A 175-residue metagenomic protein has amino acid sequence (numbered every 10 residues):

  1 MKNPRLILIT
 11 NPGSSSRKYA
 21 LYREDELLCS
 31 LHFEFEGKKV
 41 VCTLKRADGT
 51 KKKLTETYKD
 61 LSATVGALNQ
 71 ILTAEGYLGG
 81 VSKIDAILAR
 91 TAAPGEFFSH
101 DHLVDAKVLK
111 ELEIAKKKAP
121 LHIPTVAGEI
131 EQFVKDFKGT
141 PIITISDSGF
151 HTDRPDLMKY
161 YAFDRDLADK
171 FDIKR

Functional and structural regions predicted by a protein language model:
K2-L8: Extreme N-terminal starter segment of soluble prokaryotic enzymes
I7, S14-K59: Short glycine-rich, Thr/Ser-proximal phosphate-binding strand/loop in the N-terminal lobe of ATP-dependent enzymes
N11, F33, I87, D147: Residue-level signal for inorganic ion chemistry
R17, T64, V108, T125-E129: General structural feature for long, well-ordered alpha-helical segments within catalytic domains of soluble enzymes
T43-T50, L68, S82-T91: A conserved beta-strand/loop capping segment in the N-terminal third of enzymes that catalyze redox or closely related
T50-G80: A structured beta-alpha segment of the ubiquitous adenosine-cofactor-binding alpha/beta core
L72-H122, P141-I143, G149-M158: Short beta-strand-loop/turn "lid" adjacent to the catalytic site in phosphate-handling enzymes
P120-R175: Gly/Ser/Thr-rich active-site cleft segment
